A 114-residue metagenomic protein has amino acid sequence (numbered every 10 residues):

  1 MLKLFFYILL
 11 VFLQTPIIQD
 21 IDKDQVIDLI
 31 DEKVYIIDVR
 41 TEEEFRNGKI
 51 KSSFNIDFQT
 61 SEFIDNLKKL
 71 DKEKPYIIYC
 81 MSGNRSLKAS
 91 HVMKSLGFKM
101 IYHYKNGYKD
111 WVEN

Functional and structural regions predicted by a protein language model:
L2-D24, L29-V34, E43-K74, M81-N114: Rhodanese-like catalytic fold shared by cysteine-dependent sulfurtransferases and DSP/PTP-type phosphatases
I36-D38: Structural scaffold elements adjacent to functional motifs in cytosolic proteins
